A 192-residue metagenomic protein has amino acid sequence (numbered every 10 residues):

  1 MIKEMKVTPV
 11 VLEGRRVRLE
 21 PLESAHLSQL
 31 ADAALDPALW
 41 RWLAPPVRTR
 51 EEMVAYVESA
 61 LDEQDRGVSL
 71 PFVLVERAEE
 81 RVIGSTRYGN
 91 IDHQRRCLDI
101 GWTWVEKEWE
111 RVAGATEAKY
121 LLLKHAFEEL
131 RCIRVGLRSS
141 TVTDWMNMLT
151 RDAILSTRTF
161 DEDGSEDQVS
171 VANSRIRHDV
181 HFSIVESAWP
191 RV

Functional and structural regions predicted by a protein language model:
M1-G114, K124-H125, E129, V169-V192: GNAT-family acyltransferases
V105, L137-N147: Conserved beta-strand-loop-alpha-helix junction that forms the acyl-donor binding cleft
E128-S139: Conserved GNAT acetyl-CoA-binding A-motif
R138, I154-S174: Conserved catalytic-core motifs of GNAT/GCN5-like acyltransferases
T143-R151, L155, F182: Conserved active-site tyrosine of GNAT-family acetyltransferases
